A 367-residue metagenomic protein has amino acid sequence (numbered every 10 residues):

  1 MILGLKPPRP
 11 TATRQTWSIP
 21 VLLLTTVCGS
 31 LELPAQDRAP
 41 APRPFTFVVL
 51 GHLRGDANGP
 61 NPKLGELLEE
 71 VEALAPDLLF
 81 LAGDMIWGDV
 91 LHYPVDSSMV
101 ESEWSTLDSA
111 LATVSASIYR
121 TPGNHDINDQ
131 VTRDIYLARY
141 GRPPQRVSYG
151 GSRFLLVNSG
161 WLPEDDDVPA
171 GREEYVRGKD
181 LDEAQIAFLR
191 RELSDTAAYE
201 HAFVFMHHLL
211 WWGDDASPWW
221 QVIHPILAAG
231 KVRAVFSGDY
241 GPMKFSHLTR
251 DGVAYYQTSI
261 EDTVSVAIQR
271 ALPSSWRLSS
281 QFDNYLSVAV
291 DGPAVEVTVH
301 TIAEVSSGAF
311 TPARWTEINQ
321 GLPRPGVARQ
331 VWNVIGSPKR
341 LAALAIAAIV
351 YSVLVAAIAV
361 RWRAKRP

Functional and structural regions predicted by a protein language model:
M1-T13: N-terminal secretory signal peptides that target proteins for export/translocation
S18-G29: Bacterial N-terminal signal peptides
L31-V100, G213: N-terminal active-site segment of His-dependent metallophosphoesterases
A39, Y93-H201, W219-A234, K244-V295: Extended active-site neighborhood of metal-dependent phosphoesterases/phosphodiesterases
F47-V49, L79-L81, R120-T121, V204 (+1 more regions): Residue-level marker for buried hydrophobic side chains located in beta-strands that build the well-ordered beta-sheet
H52, G83-D84, G123-N124, H207 (+1 more regions): Active-site glycine-centered loops adjacent to acidic/histidine catalytic or metal-binding residues that shape
G88, L193-G213: Short acidic, glycine-rich surface-loop motifs adjacent to enzyme active sites
I268, W276-P367: A short C-terminal boundary segment appended to hydrolase-like catalytic domains
